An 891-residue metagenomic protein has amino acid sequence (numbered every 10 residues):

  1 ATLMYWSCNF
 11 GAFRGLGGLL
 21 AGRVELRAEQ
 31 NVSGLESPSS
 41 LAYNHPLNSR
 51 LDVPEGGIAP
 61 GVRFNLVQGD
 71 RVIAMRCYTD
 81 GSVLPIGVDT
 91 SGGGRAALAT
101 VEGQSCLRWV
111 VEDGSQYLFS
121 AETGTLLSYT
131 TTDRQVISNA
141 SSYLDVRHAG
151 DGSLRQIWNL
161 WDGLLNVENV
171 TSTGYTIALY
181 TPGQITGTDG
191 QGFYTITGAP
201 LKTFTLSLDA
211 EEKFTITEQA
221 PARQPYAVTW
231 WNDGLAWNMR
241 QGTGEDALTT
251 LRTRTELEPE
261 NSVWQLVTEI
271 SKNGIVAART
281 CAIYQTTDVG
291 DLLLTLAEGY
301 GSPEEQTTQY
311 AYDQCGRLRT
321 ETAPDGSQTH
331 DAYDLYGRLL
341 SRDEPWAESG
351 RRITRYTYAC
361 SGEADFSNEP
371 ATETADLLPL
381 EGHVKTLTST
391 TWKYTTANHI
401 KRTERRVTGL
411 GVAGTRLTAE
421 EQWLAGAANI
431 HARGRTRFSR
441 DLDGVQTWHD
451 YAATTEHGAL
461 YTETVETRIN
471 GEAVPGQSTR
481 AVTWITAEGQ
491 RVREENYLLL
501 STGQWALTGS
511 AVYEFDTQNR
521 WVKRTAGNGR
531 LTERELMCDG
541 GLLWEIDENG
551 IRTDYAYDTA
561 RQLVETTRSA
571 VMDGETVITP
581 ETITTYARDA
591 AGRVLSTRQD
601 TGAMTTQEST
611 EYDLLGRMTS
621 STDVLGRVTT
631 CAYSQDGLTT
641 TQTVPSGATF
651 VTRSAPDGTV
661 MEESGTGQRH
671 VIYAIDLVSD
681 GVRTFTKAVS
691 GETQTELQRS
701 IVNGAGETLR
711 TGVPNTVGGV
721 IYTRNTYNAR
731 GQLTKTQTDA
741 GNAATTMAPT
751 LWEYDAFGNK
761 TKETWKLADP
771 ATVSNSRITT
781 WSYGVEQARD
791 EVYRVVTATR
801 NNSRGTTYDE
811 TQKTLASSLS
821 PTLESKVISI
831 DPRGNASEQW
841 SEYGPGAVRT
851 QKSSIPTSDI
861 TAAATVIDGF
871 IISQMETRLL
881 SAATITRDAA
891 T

Functional and structural regions predicted by a protein language model:
A1-E25: Boundary/junction segments of secreted and surface-exposed precursor proteins
C8, H45-D52: Polar, low-complexity loop segments and adjacent catalytic/binding residues used for recognizing and processing sugar
G22-Q30, L41: Outer-membrane beta-barrel initiation region
R27-S33, R63-L66: Short secondary-structure boundary/capping segments within folded domains
S39, L47, V62-T891: Extended charged/polar low-complexity repeat regions
L41, D52-E55: Short Gly/aromatic-enriched secondary-structure transition segments
